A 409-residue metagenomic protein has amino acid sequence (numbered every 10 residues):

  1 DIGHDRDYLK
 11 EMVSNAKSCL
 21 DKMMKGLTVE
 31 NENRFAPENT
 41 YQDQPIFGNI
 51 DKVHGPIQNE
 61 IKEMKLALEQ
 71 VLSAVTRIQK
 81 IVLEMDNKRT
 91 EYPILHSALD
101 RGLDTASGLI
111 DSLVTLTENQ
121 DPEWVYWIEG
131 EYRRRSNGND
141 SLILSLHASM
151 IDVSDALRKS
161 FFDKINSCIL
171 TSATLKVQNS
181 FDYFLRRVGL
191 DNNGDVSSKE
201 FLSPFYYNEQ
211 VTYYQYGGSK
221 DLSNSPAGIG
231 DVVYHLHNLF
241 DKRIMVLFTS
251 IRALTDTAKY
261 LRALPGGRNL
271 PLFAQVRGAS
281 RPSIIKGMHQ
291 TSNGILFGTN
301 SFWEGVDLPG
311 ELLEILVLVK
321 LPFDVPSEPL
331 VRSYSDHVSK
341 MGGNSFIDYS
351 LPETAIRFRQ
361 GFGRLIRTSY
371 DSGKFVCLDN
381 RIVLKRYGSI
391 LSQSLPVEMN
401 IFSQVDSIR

Functional and structural regions predicted by a protein language model:
D1-R409: ASCE RecA-like P-loop NTPase motor cores that couple ATP hydrolysis to mechanical translocation on nucleic acids
